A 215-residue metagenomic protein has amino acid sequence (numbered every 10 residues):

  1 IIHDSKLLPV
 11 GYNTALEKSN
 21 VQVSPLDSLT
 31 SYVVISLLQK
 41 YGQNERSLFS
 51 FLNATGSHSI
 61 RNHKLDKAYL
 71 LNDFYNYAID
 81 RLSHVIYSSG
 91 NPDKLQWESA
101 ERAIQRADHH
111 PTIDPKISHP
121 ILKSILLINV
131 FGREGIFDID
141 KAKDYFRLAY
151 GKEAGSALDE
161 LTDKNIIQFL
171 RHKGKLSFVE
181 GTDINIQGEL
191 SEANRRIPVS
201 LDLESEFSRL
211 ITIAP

Functional and structural regions predicted by a protein language model:
I1-I60: Conserved AAA+ ATPase small/helical "lid" subdomain
S36, K40-P215: Extended alpha-helical interface modules used as scaffolds for assembling large macromolecular complexes
